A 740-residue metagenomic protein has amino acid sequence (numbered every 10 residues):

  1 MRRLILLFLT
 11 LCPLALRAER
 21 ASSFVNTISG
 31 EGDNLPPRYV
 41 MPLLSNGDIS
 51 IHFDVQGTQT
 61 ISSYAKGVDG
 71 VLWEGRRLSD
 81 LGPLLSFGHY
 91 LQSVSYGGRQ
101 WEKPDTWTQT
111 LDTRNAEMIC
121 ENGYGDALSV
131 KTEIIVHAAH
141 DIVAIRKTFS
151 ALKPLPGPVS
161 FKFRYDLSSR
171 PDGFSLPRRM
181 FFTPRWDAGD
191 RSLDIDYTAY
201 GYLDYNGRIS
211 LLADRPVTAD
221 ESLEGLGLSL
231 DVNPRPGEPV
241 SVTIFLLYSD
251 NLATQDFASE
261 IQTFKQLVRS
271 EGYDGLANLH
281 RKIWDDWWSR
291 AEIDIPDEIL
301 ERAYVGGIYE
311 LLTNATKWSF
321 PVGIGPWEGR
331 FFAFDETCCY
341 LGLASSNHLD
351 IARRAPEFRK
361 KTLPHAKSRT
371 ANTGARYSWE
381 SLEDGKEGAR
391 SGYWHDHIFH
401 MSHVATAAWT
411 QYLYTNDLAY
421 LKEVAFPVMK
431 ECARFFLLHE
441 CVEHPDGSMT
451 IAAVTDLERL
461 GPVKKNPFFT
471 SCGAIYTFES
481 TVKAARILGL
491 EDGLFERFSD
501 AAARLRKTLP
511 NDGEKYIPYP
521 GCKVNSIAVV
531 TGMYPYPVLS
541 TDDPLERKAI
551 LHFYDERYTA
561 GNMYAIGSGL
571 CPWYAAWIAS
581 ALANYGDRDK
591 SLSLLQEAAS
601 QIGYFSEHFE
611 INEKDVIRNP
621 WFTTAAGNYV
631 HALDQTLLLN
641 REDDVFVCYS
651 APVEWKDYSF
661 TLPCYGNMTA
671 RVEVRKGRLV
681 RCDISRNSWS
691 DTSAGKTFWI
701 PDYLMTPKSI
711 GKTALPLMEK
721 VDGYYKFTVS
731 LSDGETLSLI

Functional and structural regions predicted by a protein language model:
M1-L4: Positively charged n-region of N-terminal signal peptides that target proteins for export
F8-R17: Hydrophobic h-region of N-terminal signal peptides that target proteins for export in Gram-negative bacteria
A18-H52, T58-R330, K361-P364, L731-I740: Acidic/polar, glycine-enriched structural segments that form the non-catalytic walls/loops of the carbohydrate-binding
S22-T148, R588-L739: Non-catalytic C-terminal accessory modules of carbohydrate-active enzymes
F245, T410, M429, R434-H439 (+2 more regions): Structured mid-domain segments that build the active-site/substrate or prosthetic-cofactor binding neighborhood
D250-L252, V322-F332, T373-E423, E431-S499 (+1 more regions): The feature captures the catalytic groove of carbohydrate-active enzymes
L276-S289, I295, I299, W318-G325 (+6 more regions): Short coil/turn segments at secondary-structure boundaries
G329-H365, H397-L418, E423, P467-R641: Active-site core of glycosidic bond-cleaving carbohydrate-active enzymes
